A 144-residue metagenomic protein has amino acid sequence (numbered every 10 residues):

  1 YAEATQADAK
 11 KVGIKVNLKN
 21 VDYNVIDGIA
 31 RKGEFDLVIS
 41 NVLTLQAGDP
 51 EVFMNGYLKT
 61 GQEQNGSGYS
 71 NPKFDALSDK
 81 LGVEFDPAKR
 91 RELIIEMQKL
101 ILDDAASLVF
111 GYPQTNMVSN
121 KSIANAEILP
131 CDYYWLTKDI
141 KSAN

Functional and structural regions predicted by a protein language model:
Y1-Q6: Bilobed "Venus flytrap"/periplasmic-binding protein-like clamshell domains and structurally analogous long
A7-L58, I94: Periplasmic binding protein-like
K10, V16-N17, G82-V83, A88-I95 (+1 more regions): Conserved C-terminal helix/tail region of periplasmic/extracytoplasmic solute-binding proteins
N24, V52, P72-A76, P87-A88: Generic alpha-helical secondary structure signal
I29-E34, N55-V83, Y112-N144: Short, solvent-exposed loop/beta-turn-alpha elements that line the ligand-binding surface or hinge of extracytoplasmic
E34, V38-N41, F85-K121: Bilobed periplasmic-binding protein-like "clamshell/Venus-flytrap" ligand-binding domains
